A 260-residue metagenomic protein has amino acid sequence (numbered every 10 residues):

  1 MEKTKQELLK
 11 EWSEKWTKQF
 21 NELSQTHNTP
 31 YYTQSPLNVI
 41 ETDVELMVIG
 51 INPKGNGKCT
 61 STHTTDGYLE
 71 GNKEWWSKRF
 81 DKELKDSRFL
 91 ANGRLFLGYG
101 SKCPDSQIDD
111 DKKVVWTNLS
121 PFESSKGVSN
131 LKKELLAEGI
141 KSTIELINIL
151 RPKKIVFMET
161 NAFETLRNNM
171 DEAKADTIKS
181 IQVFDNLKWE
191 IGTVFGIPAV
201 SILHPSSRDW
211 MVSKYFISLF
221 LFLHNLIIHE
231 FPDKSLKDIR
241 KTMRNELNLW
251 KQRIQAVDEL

Functional and structural regions predicted by a protein language model:
M1-D86, G139-S142, L146, W189-I191 (+2 more regions): Active-site and ligand/interface coordination hotspots across diverse enzymes and nucleic-acid-associated assemblies
E2, F122-L260: Glycine/proline-rich loop-helix segments at beta-alpha junctions forming the active-site rim of enzyme cores
S13, G50-P53, N118-E123, L203-S206: Short, flexible loop/turn elements at secondary-structure junctions
M47-V48, W116, V156: Structural recognition of the beta-strand scaffold that forms the well-ordered cores of secreted hydrolase catalytic
K73-F89, S120-A137: Surface-exposed cleft-lining segments at the edges of enzyme active sites
E83-D105: Acidic, metal/cofactor-coordinating or nucleic-acid-engaging core segments within structured domains
D105-S120: Short, contiguous, well-structured surface segments enriched in hydrophobic/aromatic residues
